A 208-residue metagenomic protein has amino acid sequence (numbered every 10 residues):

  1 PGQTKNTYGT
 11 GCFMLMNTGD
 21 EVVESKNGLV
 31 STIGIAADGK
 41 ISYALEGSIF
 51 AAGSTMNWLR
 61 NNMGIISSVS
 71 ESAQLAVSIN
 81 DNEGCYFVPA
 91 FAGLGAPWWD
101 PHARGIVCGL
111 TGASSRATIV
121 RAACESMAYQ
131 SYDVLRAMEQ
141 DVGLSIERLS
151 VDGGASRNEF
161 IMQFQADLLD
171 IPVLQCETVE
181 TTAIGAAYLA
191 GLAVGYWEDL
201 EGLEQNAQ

Functional and structural regions predicted by a protein language model:
P1-Q208: Active-site core segments that coordinate phosphate-bearing ligands/cofactors across diverse enzyme families
